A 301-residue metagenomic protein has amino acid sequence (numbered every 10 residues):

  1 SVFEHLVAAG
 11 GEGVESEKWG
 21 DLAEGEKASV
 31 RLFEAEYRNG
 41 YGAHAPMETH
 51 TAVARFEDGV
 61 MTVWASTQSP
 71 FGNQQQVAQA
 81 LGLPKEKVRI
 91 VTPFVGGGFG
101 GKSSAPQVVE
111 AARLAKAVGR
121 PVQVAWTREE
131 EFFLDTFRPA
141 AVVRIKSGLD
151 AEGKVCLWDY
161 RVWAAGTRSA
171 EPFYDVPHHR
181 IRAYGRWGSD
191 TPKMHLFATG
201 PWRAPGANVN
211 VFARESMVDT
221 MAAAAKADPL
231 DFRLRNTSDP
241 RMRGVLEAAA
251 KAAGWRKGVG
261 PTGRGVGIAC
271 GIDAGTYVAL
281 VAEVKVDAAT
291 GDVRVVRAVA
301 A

Functional and structural regions predicted by a protein language model:
S1, T51-V118, A164-A165, A170-Y174 (+4 more regions): Alpha-helical support elements that line or immediately flank enzyme active sites and cofactor-binding pockets
S1-E15, L32-A35, A117, T262 (+1 more regions): Flexible, low-hydrophobicity surface segments
G11-A52, D58, A140-S216: Glycine-rich loop/linker segments at domain edges
F33, R38-A43, R235-T290: Accessory "access/gating" subregions that flank catalytic or transport cores
F33-Y37, V63-A65, K87-T92, V122-W126 (+3 more regions): General beta-strand structural signal in soluble alpha/beta enzymes
Y41-H44, A52-V53, A78-Q79, A112-L114 (+4 more regions): A generic local secondary-structure boundary/capping motif
K116-A165, V266-I268, I272-V278: Phosphate/diphosphate-binding loops
